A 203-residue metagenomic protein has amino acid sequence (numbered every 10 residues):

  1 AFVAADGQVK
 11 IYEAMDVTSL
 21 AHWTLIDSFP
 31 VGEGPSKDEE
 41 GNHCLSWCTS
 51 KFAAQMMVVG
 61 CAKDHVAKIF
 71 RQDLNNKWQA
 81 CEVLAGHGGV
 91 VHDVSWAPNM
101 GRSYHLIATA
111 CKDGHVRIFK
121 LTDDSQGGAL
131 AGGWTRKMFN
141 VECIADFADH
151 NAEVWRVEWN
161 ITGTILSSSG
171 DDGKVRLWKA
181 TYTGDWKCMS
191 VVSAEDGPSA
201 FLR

Functional and structural regions predicted by a protein language model:
A1, F52-V59, G101-A108, I118 (+2 more regions): Structural hallmark of WD40 beta-propellers
V3-D6, A14, G60-D64, T109-D113 (+2 more regions): Conserved strand-to-loop turn within each blade of WD40 beta-propeller repeats
Q8, D64-V66, H115-R117, N151 (+1 more regions): A conserved positional marker within WD40/Gbeta-like beta-propeller blades
K10-S50, M56, V66-S95, D123-N151 (+1 more regions): Inter-blade linker and blade-boundary elements of WD-repeat/beta-propeller domains
C48-S50, A97-N99, N160-T162: Structural WD40 beta-propeller signal
V91-G127: Loop/turn-rich, solvent-exposed surfaces of beta-rich toroidal or solenoidal domains
D149-T164, S169-V175: C-terminal transmembrane module of eukaryotic multi-pass membrane proteins
G163, D172-K174, T181-T183, V192-D196: A short, acidic, flexible beta-alpha connecting loop/helix-capping segment that sits on the rim of active
